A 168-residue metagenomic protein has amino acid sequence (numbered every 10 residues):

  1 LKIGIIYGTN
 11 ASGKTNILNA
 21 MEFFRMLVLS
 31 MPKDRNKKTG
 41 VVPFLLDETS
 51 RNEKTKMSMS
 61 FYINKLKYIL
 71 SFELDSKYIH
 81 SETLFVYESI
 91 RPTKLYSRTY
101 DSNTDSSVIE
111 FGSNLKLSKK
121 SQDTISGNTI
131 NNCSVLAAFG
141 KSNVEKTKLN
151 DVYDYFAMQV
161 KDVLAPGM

Functional and structural regions predicted by a protein language model:
L1-I5, L18-L70, D75-S76: Conserved P-loop NTP-binding catalytic core
G8-T9: P-loop (Walker A) phosphate-binding loop of NTP-binding proteins
G13-K14: Conserved lysine of the Walker
I69-M168: Electropositive, glycine-dotted interaction segments that contact anionic polymers or phosphate-rich ligands
